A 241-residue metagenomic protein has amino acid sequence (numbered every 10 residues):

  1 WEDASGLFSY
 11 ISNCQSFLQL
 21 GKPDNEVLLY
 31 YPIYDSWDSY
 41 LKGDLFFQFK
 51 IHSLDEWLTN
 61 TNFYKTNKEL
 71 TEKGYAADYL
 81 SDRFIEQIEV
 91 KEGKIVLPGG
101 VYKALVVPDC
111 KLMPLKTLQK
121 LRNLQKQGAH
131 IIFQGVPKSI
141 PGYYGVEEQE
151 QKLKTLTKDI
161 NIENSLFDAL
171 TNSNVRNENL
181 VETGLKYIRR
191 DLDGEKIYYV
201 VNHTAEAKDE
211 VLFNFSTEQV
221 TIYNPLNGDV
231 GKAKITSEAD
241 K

Functional and structural regions predicted by a protein language model:
W1-K241: Carbohydrate-binding surfaces of carbohydrate-active enzymes
